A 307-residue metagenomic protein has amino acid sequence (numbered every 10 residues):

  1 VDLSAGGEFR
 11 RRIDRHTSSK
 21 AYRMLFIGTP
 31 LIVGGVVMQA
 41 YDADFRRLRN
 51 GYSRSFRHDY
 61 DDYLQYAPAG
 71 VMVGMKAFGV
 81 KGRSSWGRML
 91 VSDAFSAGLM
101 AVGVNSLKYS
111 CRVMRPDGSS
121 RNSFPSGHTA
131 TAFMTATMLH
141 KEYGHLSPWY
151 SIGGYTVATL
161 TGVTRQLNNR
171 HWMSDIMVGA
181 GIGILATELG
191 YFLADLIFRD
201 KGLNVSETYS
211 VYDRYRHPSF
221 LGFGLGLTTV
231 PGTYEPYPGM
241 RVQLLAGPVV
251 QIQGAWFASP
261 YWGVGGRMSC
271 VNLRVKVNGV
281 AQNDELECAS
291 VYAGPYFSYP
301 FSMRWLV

Functional and structural regions predicted by a protein language model:
V1-K81, R88-S96, Y109, D195-Q243 (+4 more regions): N-terminal targeting leaders of membrane proteins
G28-I32, L90-S106, M134-T135, M177 (+4 more regions): Hydrophobic, lipid-facing residues on alpha-helical transmembrane segments of integral membrane proteins
I32, Y66, G70-V73, L99 (+2 more regions): Hydrophobic alpha-helical transmembrane segments of multipass integral membrane proteins
A43, N168, G232-Y234, L273-G279: Outer-membrane beta-barrel proteins
S53-A67, R83-R88, S92, S96 (+6 more regions): Solvent-exposed, acidic/flexible segments
F78-V91, A101, Y109-P116, Q253-V307: Gram-negative (and chloroplast) outer-membrane scaffold detector with strong preference for beta-barrel transmembrane
K108, V113-D213: Membrane-embedded catalytic cores of phosphoryl/pyrophosphoryl-handling enzymes
T156, L221-G224, R267, V307: Extended hydrophobic secondary-structure segments that form protein cores and membrane-embedded regions
